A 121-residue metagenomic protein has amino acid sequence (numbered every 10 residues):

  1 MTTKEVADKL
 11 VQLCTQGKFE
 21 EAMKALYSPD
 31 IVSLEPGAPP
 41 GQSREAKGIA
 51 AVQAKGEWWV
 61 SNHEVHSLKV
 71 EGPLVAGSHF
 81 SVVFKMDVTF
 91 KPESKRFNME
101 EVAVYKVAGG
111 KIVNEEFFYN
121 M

Functional and structural regions predicted by a protein language model:
M1-D30: Short acidic-aromatic low-complexity motifs
E20, K24-G72, G77: A solvent-exposed, acidic/Ser-Thr-rich amphipathic alpha-helical stretch
Y27, M86-V88, A103, Y119: Short beta-strand segments enriched in hydrophobic/aromatic residues within well-folded beta-rich domains
V32, K95, K111-V113: Residue-level signal for well-ordered, solvent-exposed loop/turn and beta-edge residues enriched in charged/polar side
G77-M86: A short hydrophobic beta-strand element
V88-R96: Short, cysteine-centered beta-strand-loop-beta hairpins and adjacent loop/turn segments enriched in charged/polar
E100-M121: Short beta-strand edge/turn micro-motifs at domain boundaries
